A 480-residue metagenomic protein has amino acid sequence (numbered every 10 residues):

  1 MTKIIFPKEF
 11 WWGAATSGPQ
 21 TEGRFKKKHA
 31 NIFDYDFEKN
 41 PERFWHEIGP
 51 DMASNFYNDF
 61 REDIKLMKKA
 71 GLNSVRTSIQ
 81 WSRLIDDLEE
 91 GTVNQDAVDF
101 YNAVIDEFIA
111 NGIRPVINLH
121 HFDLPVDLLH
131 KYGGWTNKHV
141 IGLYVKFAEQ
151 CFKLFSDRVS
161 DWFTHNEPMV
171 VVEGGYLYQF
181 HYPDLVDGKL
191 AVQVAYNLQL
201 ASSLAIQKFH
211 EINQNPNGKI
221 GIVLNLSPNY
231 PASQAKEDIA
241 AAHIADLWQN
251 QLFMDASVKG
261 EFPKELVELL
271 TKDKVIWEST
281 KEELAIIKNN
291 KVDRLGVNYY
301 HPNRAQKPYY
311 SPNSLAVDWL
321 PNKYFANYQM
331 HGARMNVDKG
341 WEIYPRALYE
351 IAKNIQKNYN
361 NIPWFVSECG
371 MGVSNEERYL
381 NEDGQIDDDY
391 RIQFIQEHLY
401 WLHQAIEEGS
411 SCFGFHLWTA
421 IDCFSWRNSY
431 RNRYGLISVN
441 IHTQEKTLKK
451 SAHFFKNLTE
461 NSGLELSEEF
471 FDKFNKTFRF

Functional and structural regions predicted by a protein language model:
T2-F44, L88-E89, V98-F480: Active-site region of glycoside hydrolase catalytic domains
E22-Y101: Active-site-adjacent substrate/metal-binding segments within catalytic domains of carbohydrate-active enzymes
